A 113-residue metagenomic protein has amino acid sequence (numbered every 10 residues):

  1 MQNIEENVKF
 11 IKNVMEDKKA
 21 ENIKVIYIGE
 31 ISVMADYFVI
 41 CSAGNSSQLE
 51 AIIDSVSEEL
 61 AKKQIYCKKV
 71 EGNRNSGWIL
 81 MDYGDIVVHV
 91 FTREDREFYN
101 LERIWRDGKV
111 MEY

Functional and structural regions predicted by a protein language model:
M1-D54, E58-K68, K109-Y113: Ribosome large-subunit tunnel/peptidyl-transferase-proximal elements
A20, M34, G44, N75-S76 (+2 more regions): A generic structural motif
G29, F38, N73, G84 (+1 more regions): Anionic group-transfer/hydrolysis microenvironments
S32, R74, W105: Residue-level detector of flexible, active-site-proximal loop/helix-junction positions within diverse enzyme catalytic
S57-V87: Mid-chain, well-packed structural core segment of small domains
I79-W105: C-terminal structural segments of small proteins and small subunits
